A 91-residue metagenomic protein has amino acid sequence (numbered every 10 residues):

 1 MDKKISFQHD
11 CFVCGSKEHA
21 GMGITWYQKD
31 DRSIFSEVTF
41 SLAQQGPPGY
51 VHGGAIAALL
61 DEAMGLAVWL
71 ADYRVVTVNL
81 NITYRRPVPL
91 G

Functional and structural regions predicted by a protein language model:
M1-L90: Terminal targeting signals and extreme-terminal segments of soluble enzymes
